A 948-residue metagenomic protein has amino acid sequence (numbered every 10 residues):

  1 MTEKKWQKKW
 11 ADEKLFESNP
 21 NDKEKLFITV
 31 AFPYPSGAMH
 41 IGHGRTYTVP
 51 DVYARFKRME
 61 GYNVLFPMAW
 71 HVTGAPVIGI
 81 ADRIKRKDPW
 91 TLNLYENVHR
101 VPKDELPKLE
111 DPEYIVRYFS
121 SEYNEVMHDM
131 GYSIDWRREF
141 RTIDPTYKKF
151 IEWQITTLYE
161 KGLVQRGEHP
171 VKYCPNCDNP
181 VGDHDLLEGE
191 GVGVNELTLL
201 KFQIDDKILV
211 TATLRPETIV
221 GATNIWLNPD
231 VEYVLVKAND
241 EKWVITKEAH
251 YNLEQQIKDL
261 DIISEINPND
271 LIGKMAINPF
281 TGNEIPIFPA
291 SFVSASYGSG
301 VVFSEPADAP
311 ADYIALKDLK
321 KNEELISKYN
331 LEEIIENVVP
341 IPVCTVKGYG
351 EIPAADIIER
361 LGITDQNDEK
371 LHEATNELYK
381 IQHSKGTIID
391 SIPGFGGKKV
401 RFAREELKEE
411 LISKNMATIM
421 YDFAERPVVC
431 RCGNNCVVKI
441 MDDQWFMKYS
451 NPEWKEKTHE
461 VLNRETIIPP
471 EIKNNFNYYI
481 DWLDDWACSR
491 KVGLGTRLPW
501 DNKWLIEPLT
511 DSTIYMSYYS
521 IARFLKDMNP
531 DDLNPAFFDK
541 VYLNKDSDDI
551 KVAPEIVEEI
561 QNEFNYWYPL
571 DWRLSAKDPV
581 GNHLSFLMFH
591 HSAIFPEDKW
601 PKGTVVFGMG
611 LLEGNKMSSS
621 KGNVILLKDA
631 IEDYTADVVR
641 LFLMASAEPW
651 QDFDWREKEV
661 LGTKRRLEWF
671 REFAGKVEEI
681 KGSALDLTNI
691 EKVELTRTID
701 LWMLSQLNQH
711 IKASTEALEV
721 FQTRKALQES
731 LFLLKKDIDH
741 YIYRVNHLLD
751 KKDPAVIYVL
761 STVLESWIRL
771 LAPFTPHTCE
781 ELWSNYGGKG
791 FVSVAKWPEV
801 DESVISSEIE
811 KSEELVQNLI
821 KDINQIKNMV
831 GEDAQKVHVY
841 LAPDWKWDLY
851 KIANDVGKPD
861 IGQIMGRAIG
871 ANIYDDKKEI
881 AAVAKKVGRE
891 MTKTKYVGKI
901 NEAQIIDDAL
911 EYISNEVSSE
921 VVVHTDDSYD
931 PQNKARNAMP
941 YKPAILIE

Functional and structural regions predicted by a protein language model:
M1-I41, R58, V64, G282 (+8 more regions): Non-catalytic terminal extensions that flank enzyme cores
T2, W6-Q7, Y159-E160, V164-L186 (+2 more regions): Amphipathic alpha-helical
K4-K5, K9-E13, D82-V220, M275-I277 (+10 more regions): Residue patterns forming the tRNA-binding/recognition surfaces of aminoacyl-tRNA synthetases and related DALR
S18-A81, T142, I151, T211-L214 (+4 more regions): N-terminal catalytic cores of NTP/NDP-binding nucleotidyl/phosphoryl-transfer enzymes
H71, L187-E188, A684-T715, Q728 (+3 more regions): Acidic, turn-prone loop/beta-hairpin segments
K201-I204, I277-F280, E284-Y297, P306 (+1 more regions): Alpha-helical recognition segments enriched in aromatics with Gly/Pro capping that present substrate-recognition
P216-V301: Protease-associated
L661, G790-E948: C-terminal low-complexity, glycine/proline- and small-hydrophobic-enriched intrinsically disordered tails that act as
